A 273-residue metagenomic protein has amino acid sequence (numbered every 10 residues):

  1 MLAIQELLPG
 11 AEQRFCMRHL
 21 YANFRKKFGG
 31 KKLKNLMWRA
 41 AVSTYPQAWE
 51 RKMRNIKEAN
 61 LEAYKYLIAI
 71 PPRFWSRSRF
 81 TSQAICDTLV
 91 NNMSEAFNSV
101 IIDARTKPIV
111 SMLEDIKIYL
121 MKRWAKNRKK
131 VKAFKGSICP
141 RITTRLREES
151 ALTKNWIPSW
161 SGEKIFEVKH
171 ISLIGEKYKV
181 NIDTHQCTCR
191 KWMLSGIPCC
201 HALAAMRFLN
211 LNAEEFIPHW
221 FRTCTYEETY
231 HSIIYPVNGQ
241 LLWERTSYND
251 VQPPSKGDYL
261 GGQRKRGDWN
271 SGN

Functional and structural regions predicted by a protein language model:
M1: Acidic, metal-coordinating catalytic cores used for nucleic-acid/nucleotide bond scission and strand-transfer chemistry
Q5-R14, A22-D258, G262: Hydrophobic, aromatic-enriched, well-ordered structural segments
Q263-N273: Basic, low-complexity RNA-binding segments of viral nucleocapsid/capsid proteins and retroelement-derived Gag-like
